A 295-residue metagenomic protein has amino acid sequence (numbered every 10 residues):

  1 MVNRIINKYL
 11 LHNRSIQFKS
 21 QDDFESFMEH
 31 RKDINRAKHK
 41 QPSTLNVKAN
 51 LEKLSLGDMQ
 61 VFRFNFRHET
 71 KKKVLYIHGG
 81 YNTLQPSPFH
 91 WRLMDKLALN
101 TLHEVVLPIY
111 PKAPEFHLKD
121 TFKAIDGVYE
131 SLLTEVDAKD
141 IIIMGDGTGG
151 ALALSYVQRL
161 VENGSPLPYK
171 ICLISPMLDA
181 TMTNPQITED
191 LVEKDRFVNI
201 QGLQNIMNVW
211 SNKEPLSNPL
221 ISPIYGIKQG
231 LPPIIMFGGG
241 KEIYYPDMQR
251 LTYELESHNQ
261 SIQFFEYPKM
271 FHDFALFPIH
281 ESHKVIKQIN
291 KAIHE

Functional and structural regions predicted by a protein language model:
M1-F66: A glycine/proline-hinged amphipathic helix-loop "lid/cap" segment that gates access to hydrophobic ligand pockets
G57-F62, E69-E295: Alpha/beta-hydrolase superfamily serine-hydrolase fold, recognizing
